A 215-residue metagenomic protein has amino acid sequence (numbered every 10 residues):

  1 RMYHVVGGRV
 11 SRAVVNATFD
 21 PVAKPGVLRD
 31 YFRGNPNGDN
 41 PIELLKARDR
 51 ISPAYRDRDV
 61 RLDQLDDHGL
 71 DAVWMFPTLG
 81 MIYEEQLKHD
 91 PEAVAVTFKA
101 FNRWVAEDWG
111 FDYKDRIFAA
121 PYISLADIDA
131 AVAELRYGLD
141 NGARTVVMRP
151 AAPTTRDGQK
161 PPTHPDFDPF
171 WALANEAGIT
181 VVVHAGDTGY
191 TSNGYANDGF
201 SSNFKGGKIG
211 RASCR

Functional and structural regions predicted by a protein language model:
R1-R215: Helix-coil boundary/capping segments in enzymes
